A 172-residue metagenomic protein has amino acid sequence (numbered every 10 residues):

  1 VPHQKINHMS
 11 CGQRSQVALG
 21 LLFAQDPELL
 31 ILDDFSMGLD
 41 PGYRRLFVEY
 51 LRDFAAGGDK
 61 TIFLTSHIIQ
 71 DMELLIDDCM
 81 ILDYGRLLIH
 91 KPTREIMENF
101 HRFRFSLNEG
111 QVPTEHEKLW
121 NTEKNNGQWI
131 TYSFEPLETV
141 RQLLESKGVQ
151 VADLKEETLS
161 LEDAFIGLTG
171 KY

Functional and structural regions predicted by a protein language model:
V1-H8: Conserved ABC nucleotide-binding domain
L19: Hydrophobic anchor residue at the start of the ABC signature
L30-D34: Catalytic Walker B motif of ABC-type/P-loop ATPase nucleotide-binding domains
S36-M37, I69: Short loop immediately C-terminal to the Walker-B catalytic DE motif in ABC-type ATPase nucleotide-binding domains
P41-Y43: Helix N-cap at the start of a conserved alpha-helix in ABC-type nucleotide-binding domains
L46-E135: ABC transporter nucleotide-binding domain
E135-Y172: C-terminal coupling/interaction segments
